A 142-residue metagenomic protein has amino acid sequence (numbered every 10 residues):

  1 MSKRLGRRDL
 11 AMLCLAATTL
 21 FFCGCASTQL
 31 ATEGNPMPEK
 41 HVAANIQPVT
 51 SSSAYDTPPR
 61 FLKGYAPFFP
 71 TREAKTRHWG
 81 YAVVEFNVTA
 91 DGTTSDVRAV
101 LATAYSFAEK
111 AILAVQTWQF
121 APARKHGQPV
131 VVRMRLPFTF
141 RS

Functional and structural regions predicted by a protein language model:
S2-G6, G24-S142: Charge-biased low-complexity segments
M12-C23: Bacterial N-terminal signal peptides
